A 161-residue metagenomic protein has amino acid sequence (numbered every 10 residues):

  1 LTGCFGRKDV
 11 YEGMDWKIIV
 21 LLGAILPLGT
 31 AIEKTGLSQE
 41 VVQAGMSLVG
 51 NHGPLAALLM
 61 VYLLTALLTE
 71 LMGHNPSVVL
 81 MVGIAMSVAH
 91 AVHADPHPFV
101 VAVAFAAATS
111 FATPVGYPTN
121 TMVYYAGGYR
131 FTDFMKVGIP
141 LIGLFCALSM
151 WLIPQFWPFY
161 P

Functional and structural regions predicted by a protein language model:
L1, G23, L59-L63, L67 (+1 more regions): Generic alpha-helical transmembrane segments of integral inner-membrane proteins, especially permease/transport modules
F5, W16-I19, V88, H93-A94 (+1 more regions): Juxtamembrane helix-boundary/capping and inter-helix hinge elements in multi-pass membrane proteins
D9-E40, L55-L67: Core transmembrane alpha-helical segments of multi-pass membrane transporters/permeases
V20, L55-M60, V100-V101, M135-P140: Hydrophobic alpha-helical transmembrane segments
T30-S38, L67-L80, T109-P118: Short helix-coil transition sites and intra-membrane helix breaks within transmembrane domains of multi-pass
V41-A44, P76-S87, V100-A104, P114-G128: Re-entrant/interfacial helical elements at transmembrane boundaries that shape and gate the permeation pathway
N51-V88, V92, P96, A104: Hydrophobic alpha-helical transmembrane segments of multi-pass integral membrane proteins, predominantly secondary
A104-P161: Juxtamembrane and boundary regions of transmembrane helices in multi-pass small-molecule transporters and channels
